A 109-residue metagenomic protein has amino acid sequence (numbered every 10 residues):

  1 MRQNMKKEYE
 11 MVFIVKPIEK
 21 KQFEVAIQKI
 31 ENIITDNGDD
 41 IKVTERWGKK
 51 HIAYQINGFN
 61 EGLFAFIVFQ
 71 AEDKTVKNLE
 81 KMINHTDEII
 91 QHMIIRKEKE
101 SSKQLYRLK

Functional and structural regions predicted by a protein language model:
R2-K109: Structured, basic alpha/beta domains of bacterial-type, RNA-associated proteins
